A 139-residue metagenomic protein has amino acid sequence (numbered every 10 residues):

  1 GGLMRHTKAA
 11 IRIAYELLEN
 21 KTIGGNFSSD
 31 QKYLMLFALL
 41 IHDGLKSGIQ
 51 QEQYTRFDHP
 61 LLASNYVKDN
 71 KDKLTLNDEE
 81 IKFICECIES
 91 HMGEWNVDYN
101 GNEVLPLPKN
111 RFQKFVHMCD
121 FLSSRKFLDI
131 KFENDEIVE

Functional and structural regions predicted by a protein language model:
G1-A9, I49-L62: Active-site metal-coordination segments of metallo-dependent hydrolases
G1-L34: Alpha-helical phosphate/pyrophosphate-handling elements in metalloenzyme active cores
T7, I11-A14, L34, H59-D98: Histidine- and acidic-residue-rich, metal-dependent catalytic cores
I13-N20, D43-Q50, D69, E94: Amphipathic alpha-helical interaction surfaces
L17, Q53-Y54, K131: Single-residue recognition of alpha-helix boundary sites
G25-N26, T75-V138: Histidine/acidic-rich helix-loop-helix segments that form or flank divalent-metal centers in metalloenzyme catalytic
S28-E52, A63, I88-M92, D120: His-Asp-centered metal-binding catalytic motifs of divalent-metal-dependent phosphohydrolases/nucleases
